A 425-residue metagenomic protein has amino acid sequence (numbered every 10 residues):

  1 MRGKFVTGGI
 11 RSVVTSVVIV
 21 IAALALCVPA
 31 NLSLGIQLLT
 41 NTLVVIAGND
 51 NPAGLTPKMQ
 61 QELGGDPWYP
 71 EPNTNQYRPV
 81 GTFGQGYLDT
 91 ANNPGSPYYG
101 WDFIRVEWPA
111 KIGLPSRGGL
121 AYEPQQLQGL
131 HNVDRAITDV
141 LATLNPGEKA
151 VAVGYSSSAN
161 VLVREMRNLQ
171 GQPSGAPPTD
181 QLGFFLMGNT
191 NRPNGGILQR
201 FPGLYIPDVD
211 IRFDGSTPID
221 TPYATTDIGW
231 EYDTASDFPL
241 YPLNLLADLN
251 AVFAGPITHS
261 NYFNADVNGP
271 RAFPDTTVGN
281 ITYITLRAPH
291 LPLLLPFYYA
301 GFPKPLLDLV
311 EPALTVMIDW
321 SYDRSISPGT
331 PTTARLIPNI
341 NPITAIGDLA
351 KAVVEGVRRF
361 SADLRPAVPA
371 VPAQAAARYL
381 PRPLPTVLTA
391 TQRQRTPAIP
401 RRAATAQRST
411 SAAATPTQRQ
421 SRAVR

Functional and structural regions predicted by a protein language model:
M1-S33, F184: Secretory targeting and sorting signals
T7-G8, E165-G171: Short alpha-helical segments and helix-capping/turn motifs at coil-helix boundaries
I21-A22, E355-R425: Intrinsically disordered, low-complexity extracellular "stalk/linker" tracts enriched in Gly/Pro/Ser/Thr
G35-N145, N168-A390: Surface cap/lid and interfacial helix-loop subdomains adjacent to catalytic sites that gate substrate access
V44-I46, V151-G154: Short glycine-rich or small-residue beta-strand-to-loop segments that form or flank ligand, phosphate, metal/Fe-S
P97-Y98, L141-P146, S158, R393 (+2 more regions): Short, solvent-exposed loop/edge-beta patches enriched in aromatic
A150-V153, G183-F185: Beta-strand elements within well-structured catalytic alpha/beta cores of enzymes that handle phosphate/sulfate esters
A152-M166: Gly/Ala-rich beta-loop-alpha elbow adjacent to hydrolase catalytic centers
